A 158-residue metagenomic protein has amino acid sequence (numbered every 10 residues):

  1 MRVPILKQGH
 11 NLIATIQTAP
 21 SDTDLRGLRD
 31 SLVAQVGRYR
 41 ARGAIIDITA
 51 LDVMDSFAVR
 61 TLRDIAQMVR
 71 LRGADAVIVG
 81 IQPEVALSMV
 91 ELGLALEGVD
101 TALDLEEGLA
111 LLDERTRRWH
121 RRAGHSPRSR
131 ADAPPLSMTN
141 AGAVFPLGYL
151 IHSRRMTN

Functional and structural regions predicted by a protein language model:
M1-R29: STAS-typified acidic loop motif
P4-K7, A34-R38: Short, conserved, surface-exposed binding loops centered on an aromatic residue
L25-A34, G73: Expand to "…catalyze enediolate/carbanion chemistry for C-C bond making/breaking, isomerization, decarboxylation
R38-R42, I46-A95: Amphipathic alpha-helical interaction surfaces in cytosolic regulatory modules
L92, L103, T116-W119: Acidic, glycine-rich A-domain
E97-G108: Short acidic-hydrophobic, aromatic-tinged amphipathic segments that line or gate anion-handling sites
L109-D113: Short, charged, surface-exposed secondary-structure boundary motifs
E114-N158: Intrinsically disordered or compositionally simple regulatory linkers and C-terminal tails in signal-transduction
